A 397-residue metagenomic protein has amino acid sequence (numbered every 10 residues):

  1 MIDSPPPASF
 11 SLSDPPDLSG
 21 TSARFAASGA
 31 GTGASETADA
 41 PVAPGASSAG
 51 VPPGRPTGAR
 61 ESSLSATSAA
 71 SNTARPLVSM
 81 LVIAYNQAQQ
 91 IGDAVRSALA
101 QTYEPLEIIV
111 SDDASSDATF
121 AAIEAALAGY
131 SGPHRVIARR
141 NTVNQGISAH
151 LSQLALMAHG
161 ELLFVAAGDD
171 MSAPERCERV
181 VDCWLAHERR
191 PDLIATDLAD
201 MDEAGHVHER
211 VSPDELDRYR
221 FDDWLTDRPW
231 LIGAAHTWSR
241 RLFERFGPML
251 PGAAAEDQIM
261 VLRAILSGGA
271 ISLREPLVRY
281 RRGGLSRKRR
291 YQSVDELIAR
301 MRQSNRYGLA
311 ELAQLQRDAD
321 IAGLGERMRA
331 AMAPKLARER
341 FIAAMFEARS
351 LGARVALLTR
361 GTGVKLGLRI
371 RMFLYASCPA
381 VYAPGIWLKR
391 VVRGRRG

Functional and structural regions predicted by a protein language model:
I2-D3, F10-L12, D17, E61-A299 (+1 more regions): Nucleotide-sugar donor-binding/catalytic module of glycosyltransferases that assemble extracellular/cell-envelope
S11-G29, G33, T37: N-terminal intrinsically disordered, low-complexity tails
L12, T226, G252-A255, L266 (+1 more regions): C-terminal subregions of glycosyltransferases and related glycan-biosynthesis enzymes
S22, A34, D39, G45 (+2 more regions): Intrinsic, low-complexity polybasic segments
F25, P44, P52-G54, S65: Short linear segments in intrinsically disordered or otherwise low-structure-confidence regions
G31, G54-R55: N-terminal polybasic/positive-inside topogenic patches
